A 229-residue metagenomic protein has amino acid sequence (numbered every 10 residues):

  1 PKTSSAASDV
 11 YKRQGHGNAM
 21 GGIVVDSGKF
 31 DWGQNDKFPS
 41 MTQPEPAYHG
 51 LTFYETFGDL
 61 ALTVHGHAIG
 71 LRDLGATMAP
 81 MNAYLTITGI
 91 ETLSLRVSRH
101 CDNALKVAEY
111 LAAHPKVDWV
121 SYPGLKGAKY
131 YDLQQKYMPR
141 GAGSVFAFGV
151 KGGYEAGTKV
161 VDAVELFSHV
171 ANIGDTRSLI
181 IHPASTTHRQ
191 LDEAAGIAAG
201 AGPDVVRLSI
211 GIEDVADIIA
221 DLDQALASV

Functional and structural regions predicted by a protein language model:
P1-A7, Y11: Single conserved hydrophobic/aromatic residue that forms the stacking wall/gate of nucleotide- or nucleobase-binding
T3-S4, T92, T187: Ser/Thr-centric signal marking residues that sit in or immediately flank functional binding/regulatory motifs
S4-A6, G141, A201-P203: Short, solvent-exposed coil/turn segments
V10, N18, D217: Residue-level recognition of oxygen-bearing side chains
Y11, G89, R207: Generic anion/oxyanion-binding catalytic loop in active/binding sites
Q14-V145, G149-R177: Active-site C-terminal subdomain of aminotransferase-like
R96, D162, S178-V229: PLP-dependent enzyme catalytic core of the Aspartate aminotransferase-like
